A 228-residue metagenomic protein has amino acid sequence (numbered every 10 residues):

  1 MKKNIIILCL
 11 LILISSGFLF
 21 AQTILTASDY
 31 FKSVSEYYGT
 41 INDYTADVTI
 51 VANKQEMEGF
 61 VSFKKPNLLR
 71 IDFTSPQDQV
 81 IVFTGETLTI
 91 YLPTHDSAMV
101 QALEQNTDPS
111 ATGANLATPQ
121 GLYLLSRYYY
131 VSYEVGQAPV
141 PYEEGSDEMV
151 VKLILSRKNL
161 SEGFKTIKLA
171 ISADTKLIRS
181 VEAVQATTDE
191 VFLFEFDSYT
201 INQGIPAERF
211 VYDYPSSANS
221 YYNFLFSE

Functional and structural regions predicted by a protein language model:
M1-N4: Positively charged n-region of N-terminal signal peptides that target proteins for export
L8-S16: Bacterial N-terminal signal peptides
G17-A21: Sec/Tat signal peptide C-region and signal peptidase I cleavage site
Q22-Y30, E36-D47, A52, L92-G163 (+2 more regions): Flexible, processing/modification-adjacent segments and terminal tails in exported/periplasmic/extracellular proteins
E56, S75-Q77, G163-T166: Short, small/polar residue-rich loop motifs at catalytic or cofactor-binding pockets
V61-N115, T188-F192: An acidic-aromatic
Y128-Y222: Gly/Pro-enriched, hydrophobic low-complexity segments that function as extracytoplasmic propeptides/linkers
